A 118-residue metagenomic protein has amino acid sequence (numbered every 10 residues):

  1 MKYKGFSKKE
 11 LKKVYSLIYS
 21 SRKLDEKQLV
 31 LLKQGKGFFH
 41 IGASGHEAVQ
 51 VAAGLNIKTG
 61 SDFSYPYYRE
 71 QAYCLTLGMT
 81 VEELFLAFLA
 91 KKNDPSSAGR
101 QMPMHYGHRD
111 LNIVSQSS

Functional and structural regions predicted by a protein language model:
M1-F39: Cofactor-/ligand-binding subdomain signature composed of acidic, glycine-rich, tryptophan-containing flexible loops
K23-S118: Cofactor-binding active-site loop characterized by glycine-rich and histidine/acidic residues
